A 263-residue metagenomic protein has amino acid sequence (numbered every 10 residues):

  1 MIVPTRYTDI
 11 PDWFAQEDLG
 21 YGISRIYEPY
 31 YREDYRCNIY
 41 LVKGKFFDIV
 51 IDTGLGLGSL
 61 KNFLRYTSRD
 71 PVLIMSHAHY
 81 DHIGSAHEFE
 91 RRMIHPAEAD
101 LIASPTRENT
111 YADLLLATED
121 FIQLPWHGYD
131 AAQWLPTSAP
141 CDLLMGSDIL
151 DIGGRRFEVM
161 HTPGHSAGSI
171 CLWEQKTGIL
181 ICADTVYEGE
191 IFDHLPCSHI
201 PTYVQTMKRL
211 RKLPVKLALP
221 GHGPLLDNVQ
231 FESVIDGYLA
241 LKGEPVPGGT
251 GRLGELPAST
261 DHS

Functional and structural regions predicted by a protein language model:
M1-L19, T162: Alpha/beta-hydrolase fold catalytic core
W13-Y66, C171-Y187: Conserved beta-strand hairpin/beta-sheet module of binuclear metal-dependent hydrolase folds, prominently
G20-Y27, G128-Q133, G153-R155: Short Pro/Gly-enriched beta-strand edge/turn motifs at strand-loop
Y27-Y31, P105, H194-C197: Acidic/histidine-rich helix-loop elements that form or flank divalent-metal/phosphate-binding sites at the catalytic
G44-F47, Y66-D70, A86-R92, Q175-T177 (+1 more regions): Short glycine/proline-enriched coil/turn segments at helix->beta-strand junctions
F47-D48, L55-G56, W134, C141-D142 (+2 more regions): Metallo-beta-lactamase
G58-I149, G237-P247, G251: Active-site HxH/HxHxD metal-binding segment of metal-dependent hydrolases
P247-S263: C-terminal regulatory/interaction regions
